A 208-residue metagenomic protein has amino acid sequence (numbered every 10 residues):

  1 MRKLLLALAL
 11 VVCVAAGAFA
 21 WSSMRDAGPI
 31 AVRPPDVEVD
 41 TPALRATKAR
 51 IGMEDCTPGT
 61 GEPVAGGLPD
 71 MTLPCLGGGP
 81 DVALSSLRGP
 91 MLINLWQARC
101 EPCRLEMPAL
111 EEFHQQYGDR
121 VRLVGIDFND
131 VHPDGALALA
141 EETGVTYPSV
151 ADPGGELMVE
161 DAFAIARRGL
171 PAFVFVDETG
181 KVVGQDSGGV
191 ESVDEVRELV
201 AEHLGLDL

Functional and structural regions predicted by a protein language model:
M1-D70: N-terminal targeting signals for export/organelle localization
L4-S22, P90-M91, L95, A109 (+3 more regions): Hydrophobic alpha-helical membrane segments, chiefly transmembrane helices and signal peptide h-regions, characterized
M53-G59, P74-L76, E101-R104: Sequence contexts marking disulfide-bonded cysteines in secreted/extracellular proteins
G61-A65, D70-M91: A short beta-strand-turn-helix
D81-R104, L110, L123: Short active-site neighborhood of thiol/selenol oxidoreductases, capturing the structured segment around
R104-T143, G154-D161: Structural microenvironment flanking redox-active thiols in thiol-disulfide oxidoreductases
T143-V145, D152-L208: Thiol/disulfide oxidoreductase modules built on the thioredoxin-like
